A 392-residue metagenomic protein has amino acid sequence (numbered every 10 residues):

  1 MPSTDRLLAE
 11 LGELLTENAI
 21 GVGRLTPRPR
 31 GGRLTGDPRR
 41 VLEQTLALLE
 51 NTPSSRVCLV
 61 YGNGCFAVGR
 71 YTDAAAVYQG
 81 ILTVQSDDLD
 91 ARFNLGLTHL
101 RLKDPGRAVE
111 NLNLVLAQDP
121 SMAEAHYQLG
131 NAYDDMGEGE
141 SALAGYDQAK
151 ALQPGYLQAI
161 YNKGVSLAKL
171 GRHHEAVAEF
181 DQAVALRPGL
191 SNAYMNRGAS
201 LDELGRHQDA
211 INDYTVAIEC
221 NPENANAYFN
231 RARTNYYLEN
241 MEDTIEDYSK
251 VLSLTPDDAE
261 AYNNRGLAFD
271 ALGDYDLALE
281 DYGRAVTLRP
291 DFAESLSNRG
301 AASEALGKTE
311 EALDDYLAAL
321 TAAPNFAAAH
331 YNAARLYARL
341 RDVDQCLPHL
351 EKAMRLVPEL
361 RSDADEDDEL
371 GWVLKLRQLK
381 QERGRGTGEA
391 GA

Functional and structural regions predicted by a protein language model:
P2-S3, L14-N18, Q44-R56: TPR-adjacent "capping" and linker segments in tetratricopeptide-repeat scaffold/adaptor proteins
T35-E43, G69-G80, L102-L114, M136-Q148 (+6 more regions): Structural signature of tandem alpha-helical TPR/SEL1-like repeats, specifically the intra-repeat loop/turn
E50-N51, V84, Q118, L152 (+6 more regions): Structural marker of alpha-solenoid helical repeat scaffolds
N51-S54, D87, S121, G155 (+6 more regions): Short coil loop/turn residues that delineate tetratricopeptide repeat
L59-A67, D90-R101, E124-D135, Q158-K169 (+6 more regions): Conserved alpha-helical positions within TPR/SEL1-like repeat arrays
A225-Y248, S253-P324: Eukaryotic tandem repeat interaction scaffolds
R335-A338, V343-D365: Eukaryotic low-complexity, mixed-charge intrinsically disordered interaction/regulatory segments enriched in acidic
R355-A392: Terminal, low-structured helical/coil segments at or just beyond the last alpha-helical repeat
